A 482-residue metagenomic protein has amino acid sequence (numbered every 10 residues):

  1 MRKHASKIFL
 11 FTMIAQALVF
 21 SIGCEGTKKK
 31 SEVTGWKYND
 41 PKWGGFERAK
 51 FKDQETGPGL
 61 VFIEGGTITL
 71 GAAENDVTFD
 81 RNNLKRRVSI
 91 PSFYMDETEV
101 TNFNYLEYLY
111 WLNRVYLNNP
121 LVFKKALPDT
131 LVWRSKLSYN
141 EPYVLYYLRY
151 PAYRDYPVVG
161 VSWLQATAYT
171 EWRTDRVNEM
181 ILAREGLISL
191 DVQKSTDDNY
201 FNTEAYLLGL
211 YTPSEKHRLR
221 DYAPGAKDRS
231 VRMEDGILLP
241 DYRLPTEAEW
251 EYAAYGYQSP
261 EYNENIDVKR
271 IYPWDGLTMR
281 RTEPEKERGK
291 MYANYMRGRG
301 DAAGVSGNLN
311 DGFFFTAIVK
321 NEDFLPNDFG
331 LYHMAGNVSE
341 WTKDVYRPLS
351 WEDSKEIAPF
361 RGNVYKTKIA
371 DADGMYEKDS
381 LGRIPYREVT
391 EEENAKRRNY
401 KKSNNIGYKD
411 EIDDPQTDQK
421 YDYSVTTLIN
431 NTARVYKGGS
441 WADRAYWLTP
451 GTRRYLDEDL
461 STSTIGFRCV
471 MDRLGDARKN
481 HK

Functional and structural regions predicted by a protein language model:
M1-G35: Bacterial Sec-dependent N-terminal signal peptides
C24-G45, A49-K50, D76, V88 (+8 more regions): Disulfide-stabilized, aromatic/cysteine-rich ligand-recognition loop
E25, F93-Y295, K343-P348, A358-Y408 (+2 more regions): Active-site microenvironments of metalloenzymes and redox enzymes
P41-T56, P224-R232: A short, compositionally biased domain-edge/stem linker segment
Q54-A72: Mature N-terminal segment immediately following signal peptide/propeptide cleavage in secreted/periplasmic
G57, L238-L239, F324-N327: Short, small/polar residue-rich loop motifs at catalytic or cofactor-binding pockets
P58, G65, K85, I90-S92 (+3 more regions): Extracytoplasmic
G71-I90, N140-A152: Short, conserved catalytic-motif segment at the N-terminal edge
